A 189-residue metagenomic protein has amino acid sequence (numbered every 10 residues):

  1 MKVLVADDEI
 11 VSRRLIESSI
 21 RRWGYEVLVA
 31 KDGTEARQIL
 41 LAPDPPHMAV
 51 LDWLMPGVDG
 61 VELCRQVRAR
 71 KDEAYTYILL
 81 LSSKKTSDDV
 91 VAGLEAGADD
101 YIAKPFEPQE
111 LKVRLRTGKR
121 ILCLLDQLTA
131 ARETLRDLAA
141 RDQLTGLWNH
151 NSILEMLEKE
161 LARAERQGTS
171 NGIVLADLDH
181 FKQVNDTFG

Functional and structural regions predicted by a protein language model:
D7, D52, S82: Active-site residues of response regulator receiver
R14-R22: Charged docking surfaces used in two-component/phosphorelay signaling
V29-M48: Acidic, metal-coordinating helix/loop segments flanking the phosphotransfer/catalytic sites of two-component signaling
M55: Receiver (REC) domain active-site loop signature in two-component systems and cognate sites in sensor histidine kinases
K104: A Lys-centered signature of the CheY-like receiver
R136-E155, A176-G189: Conserved nucleotide-binding and Mg2+-coordinating catalytic segments in signaling enzymes
